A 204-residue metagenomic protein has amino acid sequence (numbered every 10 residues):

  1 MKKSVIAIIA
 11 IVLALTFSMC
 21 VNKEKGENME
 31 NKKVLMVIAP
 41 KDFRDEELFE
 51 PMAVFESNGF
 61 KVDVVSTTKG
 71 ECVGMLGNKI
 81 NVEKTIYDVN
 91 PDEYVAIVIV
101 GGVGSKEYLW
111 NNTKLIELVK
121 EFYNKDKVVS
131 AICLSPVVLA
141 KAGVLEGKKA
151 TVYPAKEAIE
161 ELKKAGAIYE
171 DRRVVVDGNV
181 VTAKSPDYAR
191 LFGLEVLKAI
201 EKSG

Functional and structural regions predicted by a protein language model:
M1-K23: Secretory targeting signatures
V21-K125, V129, V137-V144, I159-G204: Extended, subdomain-level signal for the structured scaffold at the beginning of enzyme domains
C133: Catalytic nucleophile serine of serine hydrolases, specifically the conserved "nucleophile elbow" pentapeptide
G147: Short Cys/His-rich Zn2+-coordinating modules
A150: Acidic, metal/cofactor-coordinating or nucleic-acid-engaging core segments within structured domains
A155: Glycine/proline-rich loop-helix segments at beta-alpha junctions forming the active-site rim of enzyme cores
